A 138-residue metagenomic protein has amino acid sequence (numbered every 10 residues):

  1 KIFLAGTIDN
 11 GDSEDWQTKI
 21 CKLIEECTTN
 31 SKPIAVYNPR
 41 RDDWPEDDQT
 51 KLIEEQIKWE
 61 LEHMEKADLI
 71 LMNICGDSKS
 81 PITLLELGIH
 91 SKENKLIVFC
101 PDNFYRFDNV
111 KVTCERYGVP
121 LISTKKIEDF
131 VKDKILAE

Functional and structural regions predicted by a protein language model:
K1-E138: Conserved catalytic or regulatory cores that recognize and/or transform ribose-phosphate-containing ligands
